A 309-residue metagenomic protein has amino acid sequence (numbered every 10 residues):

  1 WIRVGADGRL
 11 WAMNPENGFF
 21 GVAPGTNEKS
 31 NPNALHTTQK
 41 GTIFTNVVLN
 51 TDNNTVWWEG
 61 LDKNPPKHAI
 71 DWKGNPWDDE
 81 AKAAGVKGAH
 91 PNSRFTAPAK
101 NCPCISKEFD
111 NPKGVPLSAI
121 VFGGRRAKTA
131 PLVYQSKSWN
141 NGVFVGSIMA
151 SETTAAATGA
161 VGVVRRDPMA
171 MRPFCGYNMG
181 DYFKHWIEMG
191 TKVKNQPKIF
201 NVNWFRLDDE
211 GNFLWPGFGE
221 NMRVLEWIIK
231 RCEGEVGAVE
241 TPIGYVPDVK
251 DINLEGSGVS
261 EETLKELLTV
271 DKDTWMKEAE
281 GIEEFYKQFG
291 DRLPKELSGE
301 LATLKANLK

Functional and structural regions predicted by a protein language model:
W1-D52: Catalytic or ion-translocation cores adjacent to nucleophile or general acid/base/metal-coordination motifs in diverse
V56, G60-K309: Flexible, glycine-rich loop/tail regions that form catalytic "lids" or insertion modules at the edges of active sites
